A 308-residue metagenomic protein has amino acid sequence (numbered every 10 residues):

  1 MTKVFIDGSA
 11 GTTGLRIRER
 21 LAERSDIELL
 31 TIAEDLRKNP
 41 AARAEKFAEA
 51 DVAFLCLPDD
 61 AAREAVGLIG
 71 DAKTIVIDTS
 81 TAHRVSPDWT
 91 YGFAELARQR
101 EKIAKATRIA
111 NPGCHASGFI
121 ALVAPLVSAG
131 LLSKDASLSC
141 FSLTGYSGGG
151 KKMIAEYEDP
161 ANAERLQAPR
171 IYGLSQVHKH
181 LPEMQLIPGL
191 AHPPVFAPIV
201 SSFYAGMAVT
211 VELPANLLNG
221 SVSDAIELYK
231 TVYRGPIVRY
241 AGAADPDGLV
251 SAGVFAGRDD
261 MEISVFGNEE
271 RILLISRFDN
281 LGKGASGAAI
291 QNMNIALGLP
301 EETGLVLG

Functional and structural regions predicted by a protein language model:
M1-Y172, S264-N268, G308: N-terminal Rossmann-like NAD(P) cofactor-binding subdomain of oxidoreductases, focused on the glycine-rich
G8, T12, C114-A121, S175-P182 (+4 more regions): Conserved active-site and cofactor/substrate-binding residues in soluble primary-metabolism enzymes
R18, I120-V127, L181-Q185, I226 (+2 more regions): Predominant activation on well-ordered alpha-helical scaffold segments within soluble catalytic domains
A22, D26, S128-L132, L186-L190 (+3 more regions): Generic secondary-structure signature for well-ordered alpha-helical cores
S80, I199, D279: Anionic group-transfer/hydrolysis microenvironments
K105-T107, M207-V209, E270-I272: Short amphipathic alpha-helical segments
Q176-G242: C-terminal substrate-binding/catalytic lobe of Rossmann-fold NAD(P)-dependent dehydrogenases
E212-G308: C-terminal active-site/capping subdomain that shapes the small-molecule cofactor and substrate pocket of enzyme
